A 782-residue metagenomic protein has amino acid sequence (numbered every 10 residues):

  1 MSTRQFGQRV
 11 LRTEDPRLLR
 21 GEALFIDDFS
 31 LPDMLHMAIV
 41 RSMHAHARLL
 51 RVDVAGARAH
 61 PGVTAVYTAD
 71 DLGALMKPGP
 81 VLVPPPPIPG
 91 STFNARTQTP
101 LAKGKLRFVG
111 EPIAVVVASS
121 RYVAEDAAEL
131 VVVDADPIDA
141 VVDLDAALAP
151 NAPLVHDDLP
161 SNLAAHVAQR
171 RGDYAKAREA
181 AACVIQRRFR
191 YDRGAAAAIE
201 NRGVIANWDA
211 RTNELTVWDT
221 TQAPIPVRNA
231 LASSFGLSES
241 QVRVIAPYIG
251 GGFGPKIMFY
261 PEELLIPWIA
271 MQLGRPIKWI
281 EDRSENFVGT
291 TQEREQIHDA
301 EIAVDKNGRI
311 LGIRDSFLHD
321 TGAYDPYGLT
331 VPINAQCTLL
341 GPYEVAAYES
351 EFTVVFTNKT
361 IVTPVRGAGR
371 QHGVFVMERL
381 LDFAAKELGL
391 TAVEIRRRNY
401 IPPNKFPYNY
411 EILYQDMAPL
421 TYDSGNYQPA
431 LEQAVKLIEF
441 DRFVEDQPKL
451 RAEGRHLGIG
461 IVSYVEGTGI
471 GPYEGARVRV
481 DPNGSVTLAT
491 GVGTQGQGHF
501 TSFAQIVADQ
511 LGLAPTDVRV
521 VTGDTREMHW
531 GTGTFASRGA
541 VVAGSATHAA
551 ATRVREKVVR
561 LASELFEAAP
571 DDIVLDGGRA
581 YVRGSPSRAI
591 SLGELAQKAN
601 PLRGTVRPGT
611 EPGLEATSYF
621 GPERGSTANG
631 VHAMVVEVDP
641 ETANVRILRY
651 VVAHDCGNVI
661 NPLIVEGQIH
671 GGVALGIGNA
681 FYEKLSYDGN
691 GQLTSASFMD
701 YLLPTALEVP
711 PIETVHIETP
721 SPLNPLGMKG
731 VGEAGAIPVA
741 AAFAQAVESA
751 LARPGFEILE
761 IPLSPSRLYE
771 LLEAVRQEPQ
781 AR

Functional and structural regions predicted by a protein language model:
M1-S161, V184, Q272: Flexible, low-hydrophobicity surface segments
Q8, E14-R17, L82-V83, P89-R96 (+5 more regions): Glycine-rich loop/linker segments at domain edges
T13-R17, E129-V142, Q222-P224, N229 (+4 more regions): Extended active-site and interfacial segments that coordinate phosphate-rich ligands in large catalytic machineries
H60, A69-D70, G236-Q241, M271-I277 (+4 more regions): C-terminal catalytic domains of large/alpha subunits in multi-subunit enzymes
M76-V81, A127-L130, R228-A230, F253-F259 (+12 more regions): Short acidic, glycine/serine/threonine-rich loops at helix termini
P86-I88, E179-A196, W279-N286, G454-S463 (+1 more regions): Short Pro/Gly-enriched beta-strand edge/turn motifs at strand-loop
Y174-F235, I333, C337, G458-S485 (+2 more regions): Conserved beta-alpha junction segments in alpha/beta enzyme cores
Y248, G252-G274, K278-I280, H499-V507: Thiamine diphosphate
